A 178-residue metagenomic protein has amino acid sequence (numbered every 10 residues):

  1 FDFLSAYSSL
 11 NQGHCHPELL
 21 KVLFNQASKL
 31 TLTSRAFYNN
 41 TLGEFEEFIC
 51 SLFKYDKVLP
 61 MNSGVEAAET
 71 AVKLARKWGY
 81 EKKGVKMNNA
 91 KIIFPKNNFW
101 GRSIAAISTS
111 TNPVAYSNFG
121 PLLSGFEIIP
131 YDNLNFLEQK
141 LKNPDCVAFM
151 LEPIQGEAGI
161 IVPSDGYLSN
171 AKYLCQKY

Functional and structural regions predicted by a protein language model:
F1-D2: Active-site and channel-lining beta-strand-loop segments that bind or position nucleotide-derived/phosphorylated
A6-A36, E46-N62: Glycine-rich phosphate-binding segment of PLP-dependent enzymes
T31, S103, E157-G159: A short acidic, helix-capping loop that chelates divalent metal ions and anchors anionic groups
E46-A148: PLP-dependent aspartate aminotransferase-fold enzymes
D145-I160: Short acidic, glycine-rich surface-loop motifs adjacent to enzyme active sites
I161-Y178: Catalytic PLP-binding core of fold-type I/II PLP enzymes
